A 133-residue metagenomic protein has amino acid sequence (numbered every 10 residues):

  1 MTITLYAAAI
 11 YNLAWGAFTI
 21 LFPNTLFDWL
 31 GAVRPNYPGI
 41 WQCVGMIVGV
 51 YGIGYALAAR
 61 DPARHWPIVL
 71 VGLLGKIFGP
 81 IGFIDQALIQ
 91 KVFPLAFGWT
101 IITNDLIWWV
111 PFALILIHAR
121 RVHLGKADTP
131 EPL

Functional and structural regions predicted by a protein language model:
M1-T4, N12-G39: Membrane-helix boundary elements
T4-Y11, V44-I47, I68, G72-G75 (+2 more regions): Hydrophobic alpha-helical transmembrane segments of polytopic
I10-F18, N36-A59, L73-I81: Core segments of alpha-helical transmembrane spans in multipass integral membrane proteins
I20, A56, I84, A113-L116: Membrane-embedded alpha-helical segments of multi-pass transporters/permeases
W29-P38, P67-V71, V92-T103: Non-cytosolic membrane-interface motifs at loop->transmembrane helix junctions
I53-P67, A87-Q90: Juxtamembrane helix-break-helix junctions at the cytosolic face of small multi-pass alpha-helical membrane proteins
I81-T100, H118: Membrane-helix boundary connector in multi-pass membrane proteins
L106-A127: Membrane-water interface at the C-terminal end of transmembrane alpha helices
